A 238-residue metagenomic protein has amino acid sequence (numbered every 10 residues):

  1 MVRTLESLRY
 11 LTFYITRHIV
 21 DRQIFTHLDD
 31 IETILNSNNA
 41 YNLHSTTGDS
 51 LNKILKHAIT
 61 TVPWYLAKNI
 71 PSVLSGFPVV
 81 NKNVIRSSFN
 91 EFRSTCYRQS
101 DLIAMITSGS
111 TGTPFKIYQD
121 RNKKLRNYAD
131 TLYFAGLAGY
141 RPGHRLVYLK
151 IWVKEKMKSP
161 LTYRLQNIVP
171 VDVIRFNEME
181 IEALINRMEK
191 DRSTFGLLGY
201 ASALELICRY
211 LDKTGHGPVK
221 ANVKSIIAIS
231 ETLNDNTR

Functional and structural regions predicted by a protein language model:
M1-I106, G112-R145, W152, D191 (+4 more regions): Nucleotide 5′-phosphate-binding alpha/beta core
K53, W152-R238: Conserved adenylate-forming
